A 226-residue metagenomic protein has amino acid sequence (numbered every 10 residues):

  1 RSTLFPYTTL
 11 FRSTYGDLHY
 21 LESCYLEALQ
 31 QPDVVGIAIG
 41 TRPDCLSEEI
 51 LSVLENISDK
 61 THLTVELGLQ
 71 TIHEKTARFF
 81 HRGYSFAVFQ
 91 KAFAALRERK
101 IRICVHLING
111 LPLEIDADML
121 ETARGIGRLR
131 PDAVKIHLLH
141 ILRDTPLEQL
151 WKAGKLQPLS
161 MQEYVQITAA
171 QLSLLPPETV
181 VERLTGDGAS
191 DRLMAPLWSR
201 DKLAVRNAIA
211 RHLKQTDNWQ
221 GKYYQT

Functional and structural regions predicted by a protein language model:
T3-L10: Short, small-residue-biased leader/transition segments that mark boundaries at the very start of proteins
F11-Y84, V88-A92, E98: Conserved SAM/AdoMet-binding glycine-rich loop
L21, I50, F89, I115 (+3 more regions): Aromatic/hydrophobic pocket-lining residues that form the small-molecule binding cavity in soluble enzyme cores
E27, Q31-P32, I57, F86-V105 (+2 more regions): Alpha-helix-loop-beta-strand connector modules within alpha/beta enzyme cores
I37-I39, L63-L67, I103-L107, D132-I136 (+1 more regions): Hydrophobic faces of well-ordered beta-strands that scaffold small-molecule active sites in alpha/beta enzyme cores
E74, L96-D118, L138-R143, L150-P158 (+1 more regions): Conserved strand-turn element in the central/C-terminal portion of the radical SAM core barrel that lines
P112-R128, D191: Catalytic cores of alpha/beta
G127, A133, I141-T226: Auxiliary Fe-S-binding modules of radical SAM enzymes
